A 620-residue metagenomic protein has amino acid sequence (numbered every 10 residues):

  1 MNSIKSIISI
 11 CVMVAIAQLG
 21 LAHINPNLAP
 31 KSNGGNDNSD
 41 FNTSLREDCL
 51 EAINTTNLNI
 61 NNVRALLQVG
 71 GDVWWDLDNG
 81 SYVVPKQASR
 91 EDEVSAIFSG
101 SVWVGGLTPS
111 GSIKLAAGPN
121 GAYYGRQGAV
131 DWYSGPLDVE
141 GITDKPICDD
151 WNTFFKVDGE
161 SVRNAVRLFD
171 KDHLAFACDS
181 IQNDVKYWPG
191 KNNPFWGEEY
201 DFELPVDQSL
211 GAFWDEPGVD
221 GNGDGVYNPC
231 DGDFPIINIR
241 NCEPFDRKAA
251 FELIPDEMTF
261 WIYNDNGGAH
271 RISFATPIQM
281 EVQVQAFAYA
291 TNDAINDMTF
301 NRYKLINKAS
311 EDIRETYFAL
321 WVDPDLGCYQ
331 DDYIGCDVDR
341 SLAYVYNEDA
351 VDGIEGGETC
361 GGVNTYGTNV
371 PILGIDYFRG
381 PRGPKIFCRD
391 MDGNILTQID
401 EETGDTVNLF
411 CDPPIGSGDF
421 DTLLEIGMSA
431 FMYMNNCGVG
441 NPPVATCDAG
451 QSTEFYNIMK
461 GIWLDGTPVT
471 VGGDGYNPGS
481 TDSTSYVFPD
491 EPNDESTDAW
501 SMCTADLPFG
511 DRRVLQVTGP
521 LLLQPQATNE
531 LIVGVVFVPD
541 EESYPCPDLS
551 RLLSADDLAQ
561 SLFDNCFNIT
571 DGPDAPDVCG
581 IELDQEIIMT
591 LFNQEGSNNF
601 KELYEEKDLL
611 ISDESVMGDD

Functional and structural regions predicted by a protein language model:
M1-C11: Bacterial N-terminal signal peptides that target proteins for export
C11-L21: Hydrophobic h-region of N-terminal signal peptides that target proteins for export in Gram-negative bacteria
H23-D620: Extracellular/surface-associated beta-sandwich interaction domains
